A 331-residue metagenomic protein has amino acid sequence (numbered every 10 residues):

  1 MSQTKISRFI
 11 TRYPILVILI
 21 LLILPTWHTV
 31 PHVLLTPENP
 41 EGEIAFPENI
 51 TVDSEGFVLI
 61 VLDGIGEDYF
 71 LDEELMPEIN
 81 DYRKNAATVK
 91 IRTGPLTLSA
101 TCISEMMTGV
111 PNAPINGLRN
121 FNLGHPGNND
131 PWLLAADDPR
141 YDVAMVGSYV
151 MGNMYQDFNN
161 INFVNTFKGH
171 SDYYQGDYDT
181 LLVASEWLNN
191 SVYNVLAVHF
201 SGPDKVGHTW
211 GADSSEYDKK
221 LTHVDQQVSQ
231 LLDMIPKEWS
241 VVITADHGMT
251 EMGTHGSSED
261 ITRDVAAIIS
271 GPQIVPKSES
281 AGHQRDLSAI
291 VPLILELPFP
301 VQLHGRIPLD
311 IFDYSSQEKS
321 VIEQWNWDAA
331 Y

Functional and structural regions predicted by a protein language model:
S2-S54, P131-L133, L232-K237, E251-S258 (+2 more regions): Membrane-interface soluble catalytic domains
R12-I15, L21-T29, P40-D53, Q175-V198 (+2 more regions): A long, amphipathic alpha-helix that forms part of the scaffold/cap immediately adjacent to metal-dependent active
L35-T36, P40, D53-L59, G64-Y193 (+2 more regions): Active-site-proximal alpha/beta segments of enzymes that process anionic O-linked groups
T51-F70, Y82, M106, A135-A136 (+7 more regions): Beta-strand elements within well-structured catalytic alpha/beta cores of enzymes that handle phosphate/sulfate esters
E74-I79, S214-E216, S258-I261: Glycine-rich, phosphate-binding/catalytic loops in enzymes
G94, Q156-N159, T209, G253-S257: Short aromatic-enriched loop/helix-cap "lid" or pocket-rim segments at secondary-structure transitions that line
P111, S201-V206, P272-Q273: Short connector loops/turns at beta-strand edges and beta->alpha or beta->beta junctions
Y149-M151, H247-G248, Q273: Short beta-alpha junction loops
